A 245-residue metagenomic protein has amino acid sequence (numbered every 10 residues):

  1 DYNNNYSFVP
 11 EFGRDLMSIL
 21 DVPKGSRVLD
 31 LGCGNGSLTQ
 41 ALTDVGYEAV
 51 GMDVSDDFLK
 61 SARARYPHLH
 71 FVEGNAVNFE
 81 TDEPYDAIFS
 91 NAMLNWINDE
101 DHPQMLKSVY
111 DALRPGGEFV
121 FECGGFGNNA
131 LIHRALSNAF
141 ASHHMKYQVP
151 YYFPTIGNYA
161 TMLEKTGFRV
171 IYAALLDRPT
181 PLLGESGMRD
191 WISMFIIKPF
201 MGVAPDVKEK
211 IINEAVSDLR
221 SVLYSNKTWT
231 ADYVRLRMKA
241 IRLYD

Functional and structural regions predicted by a protein language model:
D1-S26, S37-A41: Conserved class I S-adenosyl-L-methionine
L29-F79: Class I SAM-dependent methyltransferase SAM/SAH-binding core
V77-I88: A short acidic, Gly/Pro-enriched loop at the edge of an enzyme's catalytic core that lines a small-molecule cofactor
A87-D101: A short SAM/SAH-binding and catalytic strip from SAM-dependent methyltransferases
P103-E118: A short glycine-rich, Lys/Arg-flanked "PGG" loop and its adjoining helix->strand segment in the class I
V120-S142: Conserved class I S-adenosyl-L-methionine
Y152-T166: Short alpha-helix
I171-K227: C-terminal helical/coil "lid" or tail adjacent to the Rossmann-like core of SAM-dependent
